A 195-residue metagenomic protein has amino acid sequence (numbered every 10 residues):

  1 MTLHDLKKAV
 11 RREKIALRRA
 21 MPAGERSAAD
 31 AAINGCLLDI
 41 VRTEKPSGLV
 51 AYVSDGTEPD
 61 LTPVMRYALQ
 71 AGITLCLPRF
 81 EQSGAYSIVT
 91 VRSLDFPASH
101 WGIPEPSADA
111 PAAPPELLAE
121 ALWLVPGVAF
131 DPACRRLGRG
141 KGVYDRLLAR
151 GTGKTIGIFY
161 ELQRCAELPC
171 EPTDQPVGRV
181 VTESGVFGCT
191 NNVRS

Functional and structural regions predicted by a protein language model:
M1-D5, A9-R12, A16-A23, S107-A110 (+3 more regions): Surface-exposed, charge/polar-rich loops and edge strands
T2-P115: N-terminal active-site beta-alpha-beta segment that forms phosphate/nucleotide-binding and substrate-recognition loops
L49, V125-G127: Short beta-strands and strand-loop turn motifs
D55-T57, V128-P132: Short glycine-rich anion-binding loops that position phosphate/pyrophosphate groups of nucleotides and phosphorylated
Y67, F80, F96, F130 (+2 more regions): Phenylalanine-focused residue identity feature
G138-K141: Glycine-rich acyl-CoA binding loop
